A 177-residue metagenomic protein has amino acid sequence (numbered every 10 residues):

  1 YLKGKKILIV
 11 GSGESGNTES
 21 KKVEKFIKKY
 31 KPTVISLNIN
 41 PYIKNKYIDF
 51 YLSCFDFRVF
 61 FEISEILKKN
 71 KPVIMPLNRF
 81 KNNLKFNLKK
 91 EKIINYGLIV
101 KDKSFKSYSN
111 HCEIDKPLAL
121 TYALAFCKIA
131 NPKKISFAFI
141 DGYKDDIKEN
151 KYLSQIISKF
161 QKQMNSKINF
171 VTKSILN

Functional and structural regions predicted by a protein language model:
Y1-N177: Metal-ion/cofactor- or nucleotide/acyl-coenzyme-handling active-site neighborhoods
